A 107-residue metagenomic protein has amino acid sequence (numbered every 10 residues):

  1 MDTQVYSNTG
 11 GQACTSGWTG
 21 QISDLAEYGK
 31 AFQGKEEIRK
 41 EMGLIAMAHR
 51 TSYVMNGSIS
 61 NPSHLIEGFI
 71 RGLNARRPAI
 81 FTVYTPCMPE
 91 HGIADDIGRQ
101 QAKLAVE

Functional and structural regions predicted by a protein language model:
M1-Y6, S60-P62: Acidic, glycine-rich active-site loops and adjacent beta-strand->loop/helix elements that engage anionic groups
D2, D24, D95-D96: Acidic-enriched, low-complexity/disordered segments with a strong bias for Aspartate over Glutamate
T3-N8, M88-E90: Short gly/pro/ser/thr-enriched loop/turn and capping motifs at secondary-structure boundaries
G10-Q12: Aspartic protease
T15-A75: Conserved thiamine diphosphate
E67, R71-E107: Glycine/aspartate-rich loop-and-adjacent alpha/beta segment that forms the canonical ThDP
